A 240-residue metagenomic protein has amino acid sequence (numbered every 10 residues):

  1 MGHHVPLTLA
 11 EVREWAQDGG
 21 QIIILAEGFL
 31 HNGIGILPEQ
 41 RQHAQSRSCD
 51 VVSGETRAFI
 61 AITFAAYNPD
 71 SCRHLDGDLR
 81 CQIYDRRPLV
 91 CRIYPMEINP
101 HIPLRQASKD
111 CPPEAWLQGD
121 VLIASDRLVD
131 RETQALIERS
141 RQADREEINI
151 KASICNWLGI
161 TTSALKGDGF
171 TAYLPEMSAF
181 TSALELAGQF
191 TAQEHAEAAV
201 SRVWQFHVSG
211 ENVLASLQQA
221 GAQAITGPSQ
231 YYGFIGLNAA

Functional and structural regions predicted by a protein language model:
M1-A240: Short loop/turn segments that flank or connect secondary-structure elements
